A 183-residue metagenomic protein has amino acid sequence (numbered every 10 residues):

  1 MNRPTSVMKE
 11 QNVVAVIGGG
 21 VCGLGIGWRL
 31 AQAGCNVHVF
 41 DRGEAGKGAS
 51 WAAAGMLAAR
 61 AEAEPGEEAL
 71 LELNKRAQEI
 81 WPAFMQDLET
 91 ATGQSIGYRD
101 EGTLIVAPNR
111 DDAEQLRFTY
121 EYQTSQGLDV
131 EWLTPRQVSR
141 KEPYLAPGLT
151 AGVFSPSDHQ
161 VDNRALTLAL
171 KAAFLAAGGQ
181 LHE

Functional and structural regions predicted by a protein language model:
M1-V14, Q32: Extreme N-terminal leader/targeting segments of oxidoreductases
M8-C22, H38: Beta1/beta-strand and adjacent pyrophosphate-binding region of the FAD-binding site in flavoprotein oxidoreductases
G27, A31, A173: Gly/Ala-rich phosphate-binding loop of Rossmann-like dinucleotide-binding domains, activating on the conserved
A31-W51: Glycine-rich FAD pyrophosphate-binding loop
D41, T134-P135, E183: Short loop/edge segments at beta-strand edges and connector loops that shape dinucleotide/nucleotide cofactor-binding
M56-Q137: Dinucleotide-binding Rossmann-like beta1-alpha1 core, especially the glycine-rich loop that anchors the ADP
V153-E183: Helical element adjacent to the flavin cofactor pocket in flavoenzyme catalytic cores
